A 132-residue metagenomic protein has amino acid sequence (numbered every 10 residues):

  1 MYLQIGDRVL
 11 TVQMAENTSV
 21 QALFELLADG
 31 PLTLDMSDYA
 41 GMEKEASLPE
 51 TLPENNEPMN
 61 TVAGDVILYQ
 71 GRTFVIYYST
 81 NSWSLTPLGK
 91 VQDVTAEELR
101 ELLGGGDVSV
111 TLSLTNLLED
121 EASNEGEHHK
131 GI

Functional and structural regions predicted by a protein language model:
M1-I5: A short beta-strand micro-motif
G6-Q13: Second-shell loop/turn segments in exported
V9, T18, G41, T73-V75 (+2 more regions): Solvent-exposed loop/turn segments at secondary-structure junctions within structured extracellular/periplasmic domains
N17, N55-N56, N60, N81 (+2 more regions): Detector for Asparagine
S19-R72: Mature extracytoplasmic domains of secretory-pathway proteins
A22, T86, D120-A122: Short acidic, gly/pro-rich beta-turn/loop elements at beta-sheet edges and active-site/ligand-binding grooves
N60-D107: Helix-rich interaction surfaces within compact, conserved domain-sized segments that mediate assembly or partner
K90-I132: Well-ordered alpha/beta subsegment
